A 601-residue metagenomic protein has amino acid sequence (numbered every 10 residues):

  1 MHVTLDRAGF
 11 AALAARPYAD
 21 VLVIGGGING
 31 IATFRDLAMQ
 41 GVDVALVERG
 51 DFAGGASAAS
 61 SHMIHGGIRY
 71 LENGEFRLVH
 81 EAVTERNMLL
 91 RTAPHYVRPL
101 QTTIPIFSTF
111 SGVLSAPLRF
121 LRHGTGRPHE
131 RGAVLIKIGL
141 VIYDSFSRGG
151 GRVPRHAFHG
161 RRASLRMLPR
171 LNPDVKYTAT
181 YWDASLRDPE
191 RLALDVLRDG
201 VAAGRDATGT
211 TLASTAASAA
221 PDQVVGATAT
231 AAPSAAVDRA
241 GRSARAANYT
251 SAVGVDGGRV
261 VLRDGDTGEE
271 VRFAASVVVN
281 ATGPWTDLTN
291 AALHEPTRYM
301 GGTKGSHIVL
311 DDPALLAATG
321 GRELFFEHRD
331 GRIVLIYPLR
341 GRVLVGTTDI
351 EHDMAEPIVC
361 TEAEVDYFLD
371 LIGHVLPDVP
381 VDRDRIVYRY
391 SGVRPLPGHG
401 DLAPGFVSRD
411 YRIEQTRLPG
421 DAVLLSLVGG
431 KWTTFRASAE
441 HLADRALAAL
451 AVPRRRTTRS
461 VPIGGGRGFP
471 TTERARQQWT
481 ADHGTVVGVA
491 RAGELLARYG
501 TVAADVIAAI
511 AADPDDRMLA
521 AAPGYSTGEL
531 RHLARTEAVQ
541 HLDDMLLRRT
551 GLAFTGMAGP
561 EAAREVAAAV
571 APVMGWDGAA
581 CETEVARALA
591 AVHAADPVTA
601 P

Functional and structural regions predicted by a protein language model:
M1-V21, D36-M39: Extreme N-terminal leader/targeting segments of oxidoreductases
P17-A19, T267-V277: Core beta-strand elements of the Rossmann-like FAD/NAD(P) dinucleotide-binding domain in flavoenzyme oxidoreductases
A38-A58: Glycine-rich FAD pyrophosphate-binding loop
H62-A163, T215: Dinucleotide-binding Rossmann-like beta1-alpha1 core, especially the glycine-rich loop that anchors the ADP
R122-H129, D144-F158, L165-G209, A213 (+5 more regions): Helix-loop-beta segment of a Rossmann-like dinucleotide-binding subdomain
R191, P296-L344, I350-A508, A512-A558 (+3 more regions): C-terminal catalytic lobe of FAD-dependent flavoproteins
N248-R259: A conserved short coil-to-beta-strand element within the FAD-binding core of flavoproteins
N280-E295: Flavin (primarily FAD) binding-site architecture
